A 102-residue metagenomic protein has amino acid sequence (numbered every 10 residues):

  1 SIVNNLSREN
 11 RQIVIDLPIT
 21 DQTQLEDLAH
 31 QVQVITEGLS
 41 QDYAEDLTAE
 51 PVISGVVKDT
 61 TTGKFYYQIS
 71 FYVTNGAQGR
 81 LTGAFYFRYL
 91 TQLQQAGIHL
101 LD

Functional and structural regions predicted by a protein language model:
S1-Y43: Soluble accessory domains appended to multi-pass membrane transport proteins
L6, T23, Q33, D42-D102: Solvent-exposed, non-transmembrane regulatory segments of membrane-associated proteins
